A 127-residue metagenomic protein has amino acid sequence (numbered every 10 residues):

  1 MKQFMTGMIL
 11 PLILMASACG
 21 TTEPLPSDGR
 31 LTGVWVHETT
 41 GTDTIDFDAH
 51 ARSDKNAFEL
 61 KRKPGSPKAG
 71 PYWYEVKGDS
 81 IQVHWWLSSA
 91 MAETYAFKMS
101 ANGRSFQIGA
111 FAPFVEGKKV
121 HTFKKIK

Functional and structural regions predicted by a protein language model:
M1-M8: Bacterial N-terminal signal peptides that target proteins for export
P11-L12: Repetitive helical segments and hydrophobic/amphipathic motifs
M15-A18: C-terminal motif of bacterial Sec signal peptides marking the signal peptidase cleavage site
G20-T21, A110-K127: Edge beta-strand at a domain terminus
G20-V36, I126-K127: N-terminal helix-cap/turn-to-beta initiation motif at the start of protein domains
T40-Q82, W86-S89: N-terminal glycine/threonine-rich, aromatic-flanked beta-hairpin/loop signature
